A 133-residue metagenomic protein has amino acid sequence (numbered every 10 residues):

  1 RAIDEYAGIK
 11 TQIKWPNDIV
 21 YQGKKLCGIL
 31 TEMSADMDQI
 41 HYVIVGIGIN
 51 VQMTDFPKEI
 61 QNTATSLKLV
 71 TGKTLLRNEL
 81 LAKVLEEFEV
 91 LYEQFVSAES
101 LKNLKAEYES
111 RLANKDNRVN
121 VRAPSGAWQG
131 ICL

Functional and structural regions predicted by a protein language model:
R1-T11, Y21-L133: Long, positively charged amphipathic alpha-helical accessory segments at protein N-termini or as interdomain linkers
I13-W15: Short loop/edge segments at beta-strand edges and connector loops that shape dinucleotide/nucleotide cofactor-binding
